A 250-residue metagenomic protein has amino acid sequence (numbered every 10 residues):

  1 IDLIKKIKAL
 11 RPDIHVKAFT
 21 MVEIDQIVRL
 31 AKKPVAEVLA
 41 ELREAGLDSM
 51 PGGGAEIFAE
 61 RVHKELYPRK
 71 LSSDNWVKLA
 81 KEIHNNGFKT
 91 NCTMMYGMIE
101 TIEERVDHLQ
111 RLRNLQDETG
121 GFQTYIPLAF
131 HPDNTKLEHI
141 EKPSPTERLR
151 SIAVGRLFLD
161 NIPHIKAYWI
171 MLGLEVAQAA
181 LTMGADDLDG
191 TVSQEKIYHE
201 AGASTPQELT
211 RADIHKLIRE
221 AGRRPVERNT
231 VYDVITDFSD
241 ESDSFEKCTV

Functional and structural regions predicted by a protein language model:
I1-L115: Conserved Radical SAM active-site core
A9-L10, A31, Q110, Q116-V250: Auxiliary Fe-S-binding modules of radical SAM enzymes
